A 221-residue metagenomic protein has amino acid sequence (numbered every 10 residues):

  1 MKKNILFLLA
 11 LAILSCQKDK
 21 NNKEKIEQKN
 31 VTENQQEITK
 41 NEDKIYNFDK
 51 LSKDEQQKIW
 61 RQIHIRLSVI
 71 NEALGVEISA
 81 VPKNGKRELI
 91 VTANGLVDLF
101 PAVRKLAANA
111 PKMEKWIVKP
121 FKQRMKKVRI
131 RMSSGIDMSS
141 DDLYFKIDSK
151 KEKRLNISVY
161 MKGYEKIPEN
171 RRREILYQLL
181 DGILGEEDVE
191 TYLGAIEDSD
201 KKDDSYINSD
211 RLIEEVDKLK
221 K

Functional and structural regions predicted by a protein language model:
K2-L8: Sec-dependent signal peptide recognition, specifically the positively charged N-region followed immediately by
I13-S15: C-terminal motif of bacterial Sec signal peptides marking the signal peptidase cleavage site
Q17-D19: Bacterial signal peptide processing site
K23-K86, N94-K221: Long, contiguous binding/interaction regions
